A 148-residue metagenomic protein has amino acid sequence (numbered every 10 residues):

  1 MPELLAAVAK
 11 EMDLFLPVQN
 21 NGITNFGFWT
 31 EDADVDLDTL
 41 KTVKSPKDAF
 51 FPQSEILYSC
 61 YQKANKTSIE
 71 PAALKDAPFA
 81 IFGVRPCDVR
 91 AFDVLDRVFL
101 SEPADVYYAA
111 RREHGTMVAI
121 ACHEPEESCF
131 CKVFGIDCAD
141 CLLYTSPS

Functional and structural regions predicted by a protein language model:
M1-A80, V84-R85, V89-F99, A109-R111: Non-catalytic, usually N-terminal nucleic-acid engagement modules in DNA/RNA processing proteins
F15-V18, M117-A121: Short internal beta-strands
F79, G115-V118: A broad, low-specificity signal marking well-ordered, structured residues that form hydrophobic/aromatic
D93-V106, K132-I136: "Short basic amphipathic alpha-helical interaction patches in structured regions
A110, V118-L143: Extended, Lys/Arg-enriched charged tracts that mediate electrostatic binding to polyanionic substrates
Y144-S148: Conserved small/polar residues in nucleotide/adenosyl-binding loops
